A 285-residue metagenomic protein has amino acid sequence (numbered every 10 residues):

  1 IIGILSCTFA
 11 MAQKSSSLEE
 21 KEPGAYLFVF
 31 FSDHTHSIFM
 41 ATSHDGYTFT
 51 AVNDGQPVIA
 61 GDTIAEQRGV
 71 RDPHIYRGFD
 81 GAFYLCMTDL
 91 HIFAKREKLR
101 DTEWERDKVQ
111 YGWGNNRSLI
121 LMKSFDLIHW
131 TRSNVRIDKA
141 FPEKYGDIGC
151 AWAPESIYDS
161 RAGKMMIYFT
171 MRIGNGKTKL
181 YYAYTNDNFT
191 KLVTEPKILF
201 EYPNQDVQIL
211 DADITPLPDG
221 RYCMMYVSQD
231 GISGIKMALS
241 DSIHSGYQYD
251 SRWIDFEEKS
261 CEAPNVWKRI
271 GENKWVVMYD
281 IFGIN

Functional and structural regions predicted by a protein language model:
I1-S17: Bacterial Sec-dependent N-terminal signal peptides
A12-N285: Carbohydrate-active catalytic/glycan-binding domains of CAZyme proteins, especially the secreted or lumenal ectodomains
